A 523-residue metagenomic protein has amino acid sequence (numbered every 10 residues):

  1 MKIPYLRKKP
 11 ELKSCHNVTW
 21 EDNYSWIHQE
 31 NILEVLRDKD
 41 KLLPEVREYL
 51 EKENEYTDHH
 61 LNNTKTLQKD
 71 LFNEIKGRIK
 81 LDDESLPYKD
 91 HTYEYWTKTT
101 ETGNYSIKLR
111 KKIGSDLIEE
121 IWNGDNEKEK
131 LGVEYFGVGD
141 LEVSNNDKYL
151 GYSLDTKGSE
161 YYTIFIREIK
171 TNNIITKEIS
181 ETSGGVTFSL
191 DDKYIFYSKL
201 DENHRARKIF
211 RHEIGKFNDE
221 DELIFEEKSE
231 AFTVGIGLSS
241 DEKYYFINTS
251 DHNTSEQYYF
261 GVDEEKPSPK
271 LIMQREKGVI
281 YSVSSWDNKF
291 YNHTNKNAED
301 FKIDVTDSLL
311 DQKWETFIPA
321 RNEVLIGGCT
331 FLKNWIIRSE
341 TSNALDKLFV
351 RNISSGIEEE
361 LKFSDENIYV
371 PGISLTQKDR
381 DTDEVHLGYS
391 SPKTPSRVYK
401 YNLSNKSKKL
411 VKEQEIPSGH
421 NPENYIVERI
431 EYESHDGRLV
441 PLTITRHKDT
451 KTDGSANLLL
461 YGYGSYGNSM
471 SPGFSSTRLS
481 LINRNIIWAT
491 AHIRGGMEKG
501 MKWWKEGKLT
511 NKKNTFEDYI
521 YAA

Functional and structural regions predicted by a protein language model:
M1-E384, S390-S396, K400-N405, N421 (+3 more regions): Beta-propeller folds
W122-L141, S153-S159, N173, L387-G388 (+2 more regions): Cap/lid segment of the alpha/beta-hydrolase catalytic domain
